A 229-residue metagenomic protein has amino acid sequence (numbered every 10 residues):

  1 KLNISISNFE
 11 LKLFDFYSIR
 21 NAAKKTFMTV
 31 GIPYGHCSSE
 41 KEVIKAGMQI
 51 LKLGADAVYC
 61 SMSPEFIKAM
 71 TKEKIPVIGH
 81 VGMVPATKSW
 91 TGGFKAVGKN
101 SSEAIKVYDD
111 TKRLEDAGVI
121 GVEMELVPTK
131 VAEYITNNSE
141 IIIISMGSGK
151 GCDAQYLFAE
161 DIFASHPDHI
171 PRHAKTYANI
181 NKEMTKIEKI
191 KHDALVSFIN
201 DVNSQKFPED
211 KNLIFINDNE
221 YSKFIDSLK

Functional and structural regions predicted by a protein language model:
K1-K229: Alpha/beta enzyme core
